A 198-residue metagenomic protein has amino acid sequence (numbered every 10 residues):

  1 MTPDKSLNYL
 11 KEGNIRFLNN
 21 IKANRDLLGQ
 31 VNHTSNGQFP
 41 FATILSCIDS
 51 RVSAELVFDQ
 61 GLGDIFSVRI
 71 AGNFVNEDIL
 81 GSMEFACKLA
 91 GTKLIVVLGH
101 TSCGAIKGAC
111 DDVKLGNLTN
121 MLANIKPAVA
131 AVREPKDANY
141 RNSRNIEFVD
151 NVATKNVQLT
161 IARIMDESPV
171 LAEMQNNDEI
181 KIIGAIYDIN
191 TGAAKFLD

Functional and structural regions predicted by a protein language model:
M1-G37, G63, G72-A90, G104-D198: Divalent-metal-activated hydrolytic enzyme cores
Q30-S50: N-terminal low-complexity or amphipathic/hydrophobic leaders
L45-C47, R69, V96-H100, I183-D188: Short beta-strand segments
D49-R51, H100-A105: Gly/Ser/Thr-rich loops at beta-strand to alpha-helix junctions that form or flank small-molecule/cofactor-binding
R51-S67: Catalytic core of membrane glycerolipid acyltransferases/transacylases, capturing the structured, soluble-facing
K93: Short acidic/polar active-site loop segments enriched in Thr and Asp
